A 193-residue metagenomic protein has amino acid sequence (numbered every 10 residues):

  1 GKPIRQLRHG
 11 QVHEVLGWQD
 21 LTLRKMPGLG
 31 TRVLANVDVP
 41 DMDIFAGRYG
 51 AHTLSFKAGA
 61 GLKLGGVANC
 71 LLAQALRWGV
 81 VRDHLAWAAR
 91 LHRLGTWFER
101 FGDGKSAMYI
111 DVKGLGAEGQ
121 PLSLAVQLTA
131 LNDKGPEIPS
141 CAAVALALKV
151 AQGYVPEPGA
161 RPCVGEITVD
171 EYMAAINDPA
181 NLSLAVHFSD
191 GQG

Functional and structural regions predicted by a protein language model:
G1-K113, Q120: Active-site-lining helix/loop region of Rossmann-like oxidoreductase modules
L76-Q192: C-terminal active-site/capping subdomain that shapes the small-molecule cofactor and substrate pocket of enzyme
